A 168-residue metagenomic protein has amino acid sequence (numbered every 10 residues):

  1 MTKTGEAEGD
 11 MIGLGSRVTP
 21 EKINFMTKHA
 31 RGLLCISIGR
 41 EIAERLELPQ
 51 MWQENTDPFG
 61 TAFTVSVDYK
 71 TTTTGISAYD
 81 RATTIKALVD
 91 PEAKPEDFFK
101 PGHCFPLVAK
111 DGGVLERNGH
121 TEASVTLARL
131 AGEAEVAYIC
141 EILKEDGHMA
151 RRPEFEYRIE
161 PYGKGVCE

Functional and structural regions predicted by a protein language model:
M1-C167: Catalytic domains of riboflavin
